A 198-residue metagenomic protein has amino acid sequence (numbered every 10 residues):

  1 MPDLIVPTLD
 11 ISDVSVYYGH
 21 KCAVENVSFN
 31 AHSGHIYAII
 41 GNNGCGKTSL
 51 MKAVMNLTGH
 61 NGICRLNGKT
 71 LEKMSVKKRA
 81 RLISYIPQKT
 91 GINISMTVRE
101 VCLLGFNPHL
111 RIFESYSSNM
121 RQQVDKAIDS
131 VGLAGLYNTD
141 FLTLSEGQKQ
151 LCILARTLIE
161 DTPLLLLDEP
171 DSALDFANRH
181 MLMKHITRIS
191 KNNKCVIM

Functional and structural regions predicted by a protein language model:
L9, V24-E25: Conserved structural motif at the start of ABC-family nucleotide-binding domains
I40-N42: The feature captures the beta-strand-to-loop junction immediately N-terminal to the Walker
M55: Helix-to-loop junction immediately C-terminal to a conserved catalytic motif
G62-E72, R79: Conserved ABC transporter NBD signature motif
L103, S118-L136, D161: Conserved ABC ATPase "signature" region
S115, D140-L144, Q148: Conserved ABC ATPase signature
L165-E169: Catalytic Walker B motif of ABC-type/P-loop ATPase nucleotide-binding domains
